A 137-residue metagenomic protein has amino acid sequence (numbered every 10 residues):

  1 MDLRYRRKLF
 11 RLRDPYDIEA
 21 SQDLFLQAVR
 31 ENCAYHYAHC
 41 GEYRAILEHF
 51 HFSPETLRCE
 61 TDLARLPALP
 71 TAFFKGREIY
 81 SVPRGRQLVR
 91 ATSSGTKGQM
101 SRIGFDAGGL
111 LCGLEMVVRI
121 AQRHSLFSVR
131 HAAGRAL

Functional and structural regions predicted by a protein language model:
M1-T92, G98-A136: Nucleotide 5′-phosphate-binding alpha/beta core
